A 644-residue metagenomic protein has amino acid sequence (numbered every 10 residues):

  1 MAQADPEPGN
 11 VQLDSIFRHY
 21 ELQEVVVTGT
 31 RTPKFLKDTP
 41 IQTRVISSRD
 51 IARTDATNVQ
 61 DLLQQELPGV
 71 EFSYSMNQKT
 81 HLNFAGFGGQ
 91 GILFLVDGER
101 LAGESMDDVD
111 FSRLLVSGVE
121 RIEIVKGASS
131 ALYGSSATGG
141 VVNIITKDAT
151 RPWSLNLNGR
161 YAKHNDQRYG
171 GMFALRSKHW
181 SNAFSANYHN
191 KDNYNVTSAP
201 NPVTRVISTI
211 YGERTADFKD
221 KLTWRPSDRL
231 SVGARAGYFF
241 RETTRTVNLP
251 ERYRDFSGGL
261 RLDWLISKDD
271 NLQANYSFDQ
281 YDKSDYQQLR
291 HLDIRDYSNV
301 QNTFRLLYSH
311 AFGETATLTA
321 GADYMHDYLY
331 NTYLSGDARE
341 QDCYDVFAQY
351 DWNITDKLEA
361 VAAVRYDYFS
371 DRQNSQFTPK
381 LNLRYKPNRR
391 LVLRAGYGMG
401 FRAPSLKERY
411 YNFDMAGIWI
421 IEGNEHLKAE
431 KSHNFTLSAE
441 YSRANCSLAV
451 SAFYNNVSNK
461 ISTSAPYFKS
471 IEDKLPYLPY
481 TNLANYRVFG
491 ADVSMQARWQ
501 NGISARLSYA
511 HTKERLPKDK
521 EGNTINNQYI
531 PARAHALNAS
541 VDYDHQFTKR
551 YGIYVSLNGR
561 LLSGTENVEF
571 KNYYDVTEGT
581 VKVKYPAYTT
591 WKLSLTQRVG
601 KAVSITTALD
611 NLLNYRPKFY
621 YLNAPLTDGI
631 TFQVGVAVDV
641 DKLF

Functional and structural regions predicted by a protein language model:
E21-A52, H81: N-terminal periplasmic "start-of-domain" segments of outer-membrane beta-barrel proteins
E24, V59-E66, Q78-N83, L95 (+4 more regions): N-terminal periplasmic accessory domains that precede and gate Gram-negative outer-membrane beta-barrel machines
F72, E99-K126: Short acidic/polar hinge/loop motifs at secondary-structure boundaries that mediate gating or recognition
N143, R151-P152, R160, M172-Y253: Periplasmic-side early beta-strands and strand-to-turn transitions of outer-membrane beta-barrels
A174, G212, T223-R225, G398 (+1 more regions): Conserved C-terminal beta-signal and adjacent last beta-strands/turns of outer-membrane beta-barrel proteins
Y211, K219-K221, T303-R305, R339 (+5 more regions): Outer membrane beta-barrel strand-and-loop segments of large Gram-negative receptors, especially TonB-dependent
Q280-D282, S370-R372, Q376, Y385 (+4 more regions): Surface-exposed extracellular loop regions of Gram-negative outer-membrane beta-barrel proteins, predominantly
T355-K357, Y454-N456, Y480-F570, L613: Gram-negative outer-membrane beta-barrel transporters
